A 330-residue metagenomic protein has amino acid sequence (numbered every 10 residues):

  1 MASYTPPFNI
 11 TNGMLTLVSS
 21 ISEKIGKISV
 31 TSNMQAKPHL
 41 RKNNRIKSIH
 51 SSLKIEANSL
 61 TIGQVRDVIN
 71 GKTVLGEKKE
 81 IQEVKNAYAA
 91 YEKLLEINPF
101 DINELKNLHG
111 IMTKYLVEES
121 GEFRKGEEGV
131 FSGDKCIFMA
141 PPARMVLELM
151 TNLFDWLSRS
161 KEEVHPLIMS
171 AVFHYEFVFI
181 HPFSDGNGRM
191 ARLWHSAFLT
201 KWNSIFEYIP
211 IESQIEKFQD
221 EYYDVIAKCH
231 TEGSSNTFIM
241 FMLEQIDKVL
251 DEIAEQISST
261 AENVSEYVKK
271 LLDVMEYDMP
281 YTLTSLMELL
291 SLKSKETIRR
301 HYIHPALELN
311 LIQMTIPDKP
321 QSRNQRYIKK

Functional and structural regions predicted by a protein language model:
M1-K330: FIC/Doc superfamily catalytic core
